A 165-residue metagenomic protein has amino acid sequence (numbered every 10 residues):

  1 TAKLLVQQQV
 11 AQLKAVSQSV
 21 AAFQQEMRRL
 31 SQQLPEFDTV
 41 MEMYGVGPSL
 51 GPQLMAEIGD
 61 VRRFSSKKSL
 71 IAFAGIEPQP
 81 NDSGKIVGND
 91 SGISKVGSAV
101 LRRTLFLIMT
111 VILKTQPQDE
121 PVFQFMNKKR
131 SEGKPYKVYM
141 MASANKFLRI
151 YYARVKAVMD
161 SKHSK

Functional and structural regions predicted by a protein language model:
T1-K165: A detector of single, family-specific signature residues that are central to catalytic or substrate-handling motifs
